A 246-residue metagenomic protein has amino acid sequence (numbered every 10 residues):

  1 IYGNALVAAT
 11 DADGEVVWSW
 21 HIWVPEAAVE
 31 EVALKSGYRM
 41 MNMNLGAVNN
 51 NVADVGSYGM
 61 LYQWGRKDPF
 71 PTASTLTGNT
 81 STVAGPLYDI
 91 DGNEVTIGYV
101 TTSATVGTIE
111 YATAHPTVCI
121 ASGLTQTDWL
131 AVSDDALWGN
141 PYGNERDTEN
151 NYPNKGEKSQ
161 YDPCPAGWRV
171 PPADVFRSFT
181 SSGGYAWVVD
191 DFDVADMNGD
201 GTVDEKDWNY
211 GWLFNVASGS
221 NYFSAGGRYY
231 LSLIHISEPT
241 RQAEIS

Functional and structural regions predicted by a protein language model:
I1-K158, G184: Short, compositionally biased
D11, N44, W168-V175, G227-Y229: Short, flexible loop/turn elements at secondary-structure junctions
K155, S159-R177: C-terminal substrate/ligand-recognition segments
V175-W187: Short active-site loop/helix that positions an aromatic residue
D196: Acidic, divalent-cation-chelating loop motifs in proteins
D200: Acidic carboxylate motifs that coordinate Ca2+ or other divalent cations, activating on Asp/Glu
A217-S220, S224-L233: Extended, compositionally biased non-globular segments
I234-E238, Q242-I245: Single conserved hydrophobic/aromatic residue that forms the stacking wall/gate of nucleotide- or nucleobase-binding
